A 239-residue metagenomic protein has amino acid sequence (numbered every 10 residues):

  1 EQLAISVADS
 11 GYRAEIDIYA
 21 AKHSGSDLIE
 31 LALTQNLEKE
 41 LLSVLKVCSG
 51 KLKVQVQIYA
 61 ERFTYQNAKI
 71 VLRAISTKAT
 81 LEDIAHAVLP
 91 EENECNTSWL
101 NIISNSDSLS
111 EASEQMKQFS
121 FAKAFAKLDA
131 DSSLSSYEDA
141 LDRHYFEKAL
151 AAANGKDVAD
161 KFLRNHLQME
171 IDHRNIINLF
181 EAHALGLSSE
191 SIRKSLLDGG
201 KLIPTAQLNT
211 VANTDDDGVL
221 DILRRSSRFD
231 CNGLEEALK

Functional and structural regions predicted by a protein language model:
E1-K239: Extended alpha-helical surfaces
